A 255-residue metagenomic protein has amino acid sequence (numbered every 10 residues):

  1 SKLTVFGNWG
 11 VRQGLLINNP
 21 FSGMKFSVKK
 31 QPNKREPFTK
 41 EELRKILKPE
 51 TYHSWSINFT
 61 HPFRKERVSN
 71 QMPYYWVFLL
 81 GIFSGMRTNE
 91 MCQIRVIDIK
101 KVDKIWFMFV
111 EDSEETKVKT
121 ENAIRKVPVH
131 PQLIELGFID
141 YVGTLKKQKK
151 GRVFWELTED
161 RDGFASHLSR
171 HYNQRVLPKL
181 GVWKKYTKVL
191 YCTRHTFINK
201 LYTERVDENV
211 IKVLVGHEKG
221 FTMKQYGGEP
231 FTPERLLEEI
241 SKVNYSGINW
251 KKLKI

Functional and structural regions predicted by a protein language model:
S1, L16, S22-T88, C92: Basic, Lys/Arg- and aromatic-enriched nucleic-acid-binding interface segment
T4-G7, V11: C-terminal flanking helix
K25, S84, Q93-G137: Conserved tyrosine-mediated DNA breakage-rejoining catalytic core shared by Y-recombinases
P32, K117-I139, K150-Q174: C-terminal catalytic core of Y-nucleophile DNA break-rejoin enzymes
P37, V215-W250: Catalytic-site neighborhood detector that most strongly recognizes the C-terminal catalytic loop/helix of tyrosine
F38, L47, T51-Y52, Y75-W76 (+4 more regions): Tryptophan-centric aromatic hotspots in well-structured domains and transmembrane helices
L43, Q71-Y75, A165, S169 (+1 more regions): Short, leucine-enriched amphipathic alpha-helices that occur as contiguous helical runs
W55-R67, S84, V127, K147-R152 (+3 more regions): Short, basic (Lys/Arg/His-rich) helix/loop patches that form interaction surfaces in the mid-to-C-terminal regions
